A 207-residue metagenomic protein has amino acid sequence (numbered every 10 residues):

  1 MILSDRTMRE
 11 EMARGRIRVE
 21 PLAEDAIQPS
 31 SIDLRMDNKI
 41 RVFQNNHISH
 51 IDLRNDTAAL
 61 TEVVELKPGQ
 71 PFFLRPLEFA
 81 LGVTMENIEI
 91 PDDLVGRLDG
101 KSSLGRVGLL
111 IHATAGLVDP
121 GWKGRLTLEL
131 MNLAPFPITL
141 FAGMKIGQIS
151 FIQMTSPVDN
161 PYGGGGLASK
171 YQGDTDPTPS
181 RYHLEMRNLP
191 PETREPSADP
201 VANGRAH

Functional and structural regions predicted by a protein language model:
M1-H207: DUTPase catalytic domain/fold
